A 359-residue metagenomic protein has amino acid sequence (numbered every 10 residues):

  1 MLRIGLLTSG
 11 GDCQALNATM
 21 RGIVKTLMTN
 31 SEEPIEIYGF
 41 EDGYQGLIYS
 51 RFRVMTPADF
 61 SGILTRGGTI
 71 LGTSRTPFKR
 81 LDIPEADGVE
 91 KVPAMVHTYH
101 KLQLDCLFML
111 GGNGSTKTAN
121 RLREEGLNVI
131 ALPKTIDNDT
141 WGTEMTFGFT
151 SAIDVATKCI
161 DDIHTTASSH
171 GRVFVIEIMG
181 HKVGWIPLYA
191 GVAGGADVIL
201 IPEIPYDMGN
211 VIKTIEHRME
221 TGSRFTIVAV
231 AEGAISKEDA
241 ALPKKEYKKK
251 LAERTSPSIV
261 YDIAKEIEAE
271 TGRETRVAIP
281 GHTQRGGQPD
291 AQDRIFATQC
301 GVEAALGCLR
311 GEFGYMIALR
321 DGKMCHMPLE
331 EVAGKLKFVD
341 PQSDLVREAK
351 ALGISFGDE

Functional and structural regions predicted by a protein language model:
M1-T8, T19-Q103, G114, S236-A241 (+6 more regions): A cross-family phosphate/adenosyl-ligand binding-site feature
L7-N17, M179: Short, glycine-rich nucleotide/cofactor-binding loops
S9-D12, F40-Q45, R75-T76, G112-S115 (+6 more regions): Short, ordered loop/turn segments at secondary-structure junctions
T19-I23, N113-L127, P187: Short Gly/Thr/Asp-enriched flexible loops that form oxyanion-binding sites at enzyme active sites
S31-E32, L122-T146, I153, L200-D207: Short, acidic/small-residue loops that bind anionic groups at enzyme active sites
T98, M109-G111, A119-R121, F149-H170 (+1 more regions): Accessory alpha-helical/coil subdomains and C-terminal extensions that flank or cap enzyme catalytic cores
I263, I267, Q288, D293-C300: A C-terminal functional module that forms or caps the active site or interfaces directly with catalytic machinery
